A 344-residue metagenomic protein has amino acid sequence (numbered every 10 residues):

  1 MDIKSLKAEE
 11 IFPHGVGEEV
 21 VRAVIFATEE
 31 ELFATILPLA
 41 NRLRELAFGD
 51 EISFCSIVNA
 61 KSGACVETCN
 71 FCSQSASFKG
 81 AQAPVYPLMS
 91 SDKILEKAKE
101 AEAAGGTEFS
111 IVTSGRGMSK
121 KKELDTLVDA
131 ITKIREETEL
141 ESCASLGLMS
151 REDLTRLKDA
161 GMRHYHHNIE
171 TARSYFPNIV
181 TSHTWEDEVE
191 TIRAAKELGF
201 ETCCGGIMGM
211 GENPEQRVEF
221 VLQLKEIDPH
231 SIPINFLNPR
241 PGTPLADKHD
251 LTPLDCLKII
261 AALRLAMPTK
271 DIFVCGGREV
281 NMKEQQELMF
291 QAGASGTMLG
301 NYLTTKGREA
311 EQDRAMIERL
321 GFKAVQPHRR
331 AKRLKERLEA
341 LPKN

Functional and structural regions predicted by a protein language model:
M1-E30, K225-N344: Auxiliary Fe-S-binding modules of radical SAM enzymes
T35-K79, Y86-S110: N-terminal pre-triad scaffold of radical SAM enzymes
A40, C69, I111, H167 (+4 more regions): Conserved, mostly hydrophobic/aromatic
S77-K97, A101-I192, F200-G205, H230-N235: Core AdoMet radical
F109, R116-S119, S145, T191-Q216 (+2 more regions): Conserved strand-turn element in the central/C-terminal portion of the radical SAM core barrel that lines
L124-D129, T184-E186, R217-V221, L251-D255 (+1 more regions): Charged helix-capping and loop-helix junction motifs
A130-I134, A195, L263, M267: Hydrophobic positions in alpha-helices of CheY-like receiver
M149-D159, M210-L224, V280-A292: Catalytic cores of alpha/beta
